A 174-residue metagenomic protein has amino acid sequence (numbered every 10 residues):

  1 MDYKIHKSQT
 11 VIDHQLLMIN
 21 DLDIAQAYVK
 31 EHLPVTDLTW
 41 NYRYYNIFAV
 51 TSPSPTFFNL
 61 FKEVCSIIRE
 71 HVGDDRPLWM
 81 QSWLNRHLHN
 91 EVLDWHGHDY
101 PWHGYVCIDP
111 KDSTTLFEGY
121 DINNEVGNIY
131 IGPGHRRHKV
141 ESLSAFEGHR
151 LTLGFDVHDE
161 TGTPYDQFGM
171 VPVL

Functional and structural regions predicted by a protein language model:
M1-D75, V92, L174: Non-heme Fe(II)/2-oxoglutarate
D74-R86: A short glycine-rich, His/Asp/Glu-containing loop-to-beta-strand
R86-H87, G97-S113, D156: Short, conserved beta-strand element in jelly-roll/cupin
L93-H96, T115-F117, R137-F146: Short beta-strand His + acidic residue motifs that chelate non-heme Fe in jelly-roll/DSBH and cupin folds
H103-V106, F146-T163: A short hydrophobic beta-strand segment most commonly corresponding to one strand of the jelly-roll/cupin
C107-E125, E141, D166-F168: A short beta-strand-loop-beta hairpin characteristic of the jelly-roll/cupin
